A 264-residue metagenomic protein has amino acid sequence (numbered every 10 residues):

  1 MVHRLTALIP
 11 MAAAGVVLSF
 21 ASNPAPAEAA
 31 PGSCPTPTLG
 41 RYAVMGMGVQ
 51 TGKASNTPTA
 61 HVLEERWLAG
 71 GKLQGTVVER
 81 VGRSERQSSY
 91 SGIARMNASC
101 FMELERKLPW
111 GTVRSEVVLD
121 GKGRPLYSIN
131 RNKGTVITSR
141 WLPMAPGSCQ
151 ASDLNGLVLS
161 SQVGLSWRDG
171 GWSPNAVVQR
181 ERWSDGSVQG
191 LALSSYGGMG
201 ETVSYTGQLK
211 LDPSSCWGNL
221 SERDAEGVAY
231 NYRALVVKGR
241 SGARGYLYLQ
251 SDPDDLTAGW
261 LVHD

Functional and structural regions predicted by a protein language model:
M1-A12: Bacterial N-terminal signal peptides that target proteins for export
P10-A21: Bacterial N-terminal signal peptides
S19-A29: Signal peptide processing junction and immediate N-terminal pro/mature segment of secreted/exported proteins
A27-D264: Mature soluble binding/inhibitory domains
